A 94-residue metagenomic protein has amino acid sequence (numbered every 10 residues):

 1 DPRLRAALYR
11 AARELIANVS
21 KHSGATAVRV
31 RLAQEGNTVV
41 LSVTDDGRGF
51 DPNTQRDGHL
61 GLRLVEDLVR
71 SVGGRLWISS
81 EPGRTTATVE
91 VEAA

Functional and structural regions predicted by a protein language model:
D1-A94: Coiled-coil dimerization/phosphotransfer module
